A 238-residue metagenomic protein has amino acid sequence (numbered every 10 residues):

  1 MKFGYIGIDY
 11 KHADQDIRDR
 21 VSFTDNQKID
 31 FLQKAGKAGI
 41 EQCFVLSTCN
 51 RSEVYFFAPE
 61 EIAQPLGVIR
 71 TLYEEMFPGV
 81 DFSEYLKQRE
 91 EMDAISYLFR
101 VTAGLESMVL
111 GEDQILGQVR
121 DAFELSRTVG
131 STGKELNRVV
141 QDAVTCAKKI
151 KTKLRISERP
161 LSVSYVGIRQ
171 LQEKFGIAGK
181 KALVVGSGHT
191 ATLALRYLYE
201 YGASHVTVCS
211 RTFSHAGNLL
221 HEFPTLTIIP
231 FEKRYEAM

Functional and structural regions predicted by a protein language model:
M1-D25: Short glycine-/aliphatic-rich beta-strand segments at the starts of folded cytosolic domains
V21-K37: Short amphipathic alpha-helix segments
Q42-T48: Short beta-strand
Y55-P59: Short hydrophobic/aromatic beta-strand micro-patches that form the beta-sheet surface supporting nucleotide- or nucleic
E60-I69: Short, conserved charged micro-motifs
D81-A178: Glycine/serine-rich phosphate-binding loop and adjoining beta1-alpha1 elements at the start of nucleotide-handling
A143, R159-Y199, A203-R211, H215: Glycine-rich adenosine-cofactor-binding loop
P224-M238: Short acidic low-complexity segments
